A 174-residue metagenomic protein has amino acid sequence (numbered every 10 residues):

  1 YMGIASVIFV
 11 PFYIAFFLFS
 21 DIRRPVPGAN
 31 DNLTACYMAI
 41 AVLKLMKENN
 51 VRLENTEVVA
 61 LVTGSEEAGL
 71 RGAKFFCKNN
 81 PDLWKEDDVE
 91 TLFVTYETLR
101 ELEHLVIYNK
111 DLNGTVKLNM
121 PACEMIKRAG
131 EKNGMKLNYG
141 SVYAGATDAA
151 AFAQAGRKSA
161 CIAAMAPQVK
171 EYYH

Functional and structural regions predicted by a protein language model:
Y1-S6, P11-K117, S141, A149: Acidic/histidine-rich catalytic neighborhood of metal-dependent amide-processing enzymes
L99-H174: Active-site-adjacent substrate-binding region of metalloamidase/peptidase-like peptide-processing proteins
